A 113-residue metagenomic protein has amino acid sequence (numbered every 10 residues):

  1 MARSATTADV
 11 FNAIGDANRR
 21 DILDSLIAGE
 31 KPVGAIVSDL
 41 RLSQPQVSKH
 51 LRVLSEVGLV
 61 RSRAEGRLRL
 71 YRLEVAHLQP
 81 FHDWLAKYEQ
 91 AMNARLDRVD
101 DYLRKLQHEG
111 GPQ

Functional and structural regions predicted by a protein language model:
M1-A17: N-terminal leader segment of winged-helix/HTH proteins
M1-T6, S25-D39, Q44, V53-R61 (+1 more regions): C-terminal regulatory/oligomerization modules of transcriptional regulators
A13, D24-S25: Short alpha-helical segment immediately N-terminal to, or the first helix within, an HTH/HTH-like DNA-binding domain
D16, S62-A64: Conserved strand-loop elements at the edges of beta-sheets that form or border functional pockets
R20-I22: Pre-recognition alpha-helix immediately N-terminal to the DNA-recognition helix within helix-turn-helix or winged-helix
A64-L70: Short, Lys/Arg-rich nucleic-acid/phosphate-binding segment
Y71-V75: Short E/K-rich amphipathic alpha-helical oligomerization segments
